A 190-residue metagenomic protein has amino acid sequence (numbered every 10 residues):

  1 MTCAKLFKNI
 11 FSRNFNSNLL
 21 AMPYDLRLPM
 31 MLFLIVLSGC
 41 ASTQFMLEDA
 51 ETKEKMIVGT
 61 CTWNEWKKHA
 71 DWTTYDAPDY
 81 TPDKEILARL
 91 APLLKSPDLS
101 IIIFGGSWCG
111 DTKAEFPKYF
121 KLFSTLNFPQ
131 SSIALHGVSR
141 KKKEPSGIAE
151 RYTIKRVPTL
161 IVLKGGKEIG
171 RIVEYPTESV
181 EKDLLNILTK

Functional and structural regions predicted by a protein language model:
S38-G39: C-terminal motif of bacterial Sec signal peptides marking the signal peptidase cleavage site
T43-S96: N-terminal leader/targeting and pre-domain segments
K95-L99, K118-L135: Conserved helix-turn-beta segment immediately C-terminal to the redox Cys motif in thioredoxin-like folds
P97-S107: Short active-site neighborhood of thiol/selenol oxidoreductases, capturing the structured segment around
F104-G106, Q130-E144: Thiol-based oxidoreductase modules, predominantly thioredoxin-like and allied folds used for disulfide exchange
S107-E115: Conserved redox-active cysteine motifs that mediate thiol-disulfide chemistry, especially di-cysteine Cys-X(1-2)-Cys
Y152-V162: Structural micro-motif
V162-K190: Non-catalytic, surface beta->alpha helical segment in thiol-disulfide oxidoreductase systems
